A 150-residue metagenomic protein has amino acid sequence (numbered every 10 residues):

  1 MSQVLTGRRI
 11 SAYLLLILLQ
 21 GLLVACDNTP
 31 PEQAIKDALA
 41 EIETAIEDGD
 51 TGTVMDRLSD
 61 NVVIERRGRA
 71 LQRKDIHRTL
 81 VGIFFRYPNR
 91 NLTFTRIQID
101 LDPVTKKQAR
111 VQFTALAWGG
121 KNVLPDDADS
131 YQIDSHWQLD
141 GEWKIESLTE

Functional and structural regions predicted by a protein language model:
S2-L14: Bacterial N-terminal signal peptides that target proteins for export
A12-L22: Bacterial N-terminal signal peptides
V24-D48, T53-D56, R78: Short, low-complexity N-terminal intrinsically disordered segments enriched in polar/charged residues
N28, Q108-R110, D127-E150: Short beta-strand edge/turn micro-motifs at domain boundaries
A40-E47, S59-V63, V81-N89: Sec-exported extracytoplasmic/periplasmic mature domains
D56-A70: Short, solvent-exposed secondary-structure junction/capping segments
S59, F94-R96, I145: Hydrophobic residues on conserved beta-strands that form the core of alpha/beta folds
R78-P125: Surface-exposed, charged secondary-structure patches
